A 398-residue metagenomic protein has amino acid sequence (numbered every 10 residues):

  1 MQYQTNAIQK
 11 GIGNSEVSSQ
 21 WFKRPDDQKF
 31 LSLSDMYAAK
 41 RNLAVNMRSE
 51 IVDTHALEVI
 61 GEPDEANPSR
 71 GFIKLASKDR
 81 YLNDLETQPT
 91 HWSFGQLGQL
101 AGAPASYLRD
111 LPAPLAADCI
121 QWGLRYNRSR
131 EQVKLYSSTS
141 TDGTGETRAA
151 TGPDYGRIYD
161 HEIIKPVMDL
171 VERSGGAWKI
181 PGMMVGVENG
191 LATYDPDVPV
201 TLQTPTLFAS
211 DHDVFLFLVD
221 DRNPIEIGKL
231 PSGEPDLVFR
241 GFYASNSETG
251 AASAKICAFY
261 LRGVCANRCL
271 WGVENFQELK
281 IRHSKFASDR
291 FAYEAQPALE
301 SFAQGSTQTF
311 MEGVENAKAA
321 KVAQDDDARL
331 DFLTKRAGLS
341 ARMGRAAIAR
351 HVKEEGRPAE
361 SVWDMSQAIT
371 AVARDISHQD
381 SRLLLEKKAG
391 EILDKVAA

Functional and structural regions predicted by a protein language model:
M1-P166, L191: Feature for intrinsically disordered/low-complexity regulatory segments and propeptides
R157-A398: Intrinsic disorder/low-complexity polar-acidic segments
